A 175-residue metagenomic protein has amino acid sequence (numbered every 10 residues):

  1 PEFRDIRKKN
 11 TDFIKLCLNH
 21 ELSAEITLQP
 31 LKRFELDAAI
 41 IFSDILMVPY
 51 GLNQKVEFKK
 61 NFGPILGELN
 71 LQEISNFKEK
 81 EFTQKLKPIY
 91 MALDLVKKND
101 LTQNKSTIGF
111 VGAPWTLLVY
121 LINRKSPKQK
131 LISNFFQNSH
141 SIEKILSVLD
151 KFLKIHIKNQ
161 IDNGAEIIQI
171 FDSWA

Functional and structural regions predicted by a protein language model:
P1-G51, F58: N-terminal basic, low-complexity leaders that serve as flexible interaction/assembly modules and, when applicable, as
D5-K9, L71-S75, N134-Q137, Q169: A short alpha-helix capping/helix-coil boundary motif
D12, L16-S23, K78-K85, N138-L149: Residue-level preference for long, well-ordered alpha-helices that form the structural scaffold of enzyme catalytic
K15-N19, G63-E68, I132-F136: Glycine-rich loops and low-complexity Gly/Arg-rich segments that provide flexible linkers or classic glycine-based
I45-V48, G63, P114-T116: A short acidic, glycine/proline-enriched capping/turn motif at secondary-structure boundaries, especially helix N-cap
Q54-L66, Y120-L131: Short, flexible, mixed-charge acidic loops at enzyme active sites
N61-N99: A gly/proline- and charged-residue-enriched helix-loop-helix capping module
K85-A175: Active-site loop segments of alpha/beta catalytic cores
